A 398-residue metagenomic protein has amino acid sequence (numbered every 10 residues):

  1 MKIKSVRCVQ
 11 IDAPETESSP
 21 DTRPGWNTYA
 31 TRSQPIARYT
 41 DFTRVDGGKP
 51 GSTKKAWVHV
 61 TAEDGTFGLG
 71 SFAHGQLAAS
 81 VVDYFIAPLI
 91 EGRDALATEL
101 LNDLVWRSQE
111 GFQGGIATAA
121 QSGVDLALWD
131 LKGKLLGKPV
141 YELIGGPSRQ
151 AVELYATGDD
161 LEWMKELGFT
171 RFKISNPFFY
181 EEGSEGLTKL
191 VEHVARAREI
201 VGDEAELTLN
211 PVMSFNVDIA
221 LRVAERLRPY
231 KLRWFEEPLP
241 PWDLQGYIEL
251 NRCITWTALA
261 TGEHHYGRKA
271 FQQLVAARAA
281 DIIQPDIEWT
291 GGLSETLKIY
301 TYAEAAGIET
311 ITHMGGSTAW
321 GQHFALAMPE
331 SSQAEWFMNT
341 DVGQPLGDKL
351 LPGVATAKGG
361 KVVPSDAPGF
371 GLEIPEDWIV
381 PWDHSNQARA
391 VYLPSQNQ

Functional and structural regions predicted by a protein language model:
M1-I11, E15-D41, H313-Q398: Flexible C-terminal active-site loop/helix
I3, G65, I86, V124 (+8 more regions): Conserved, mostly hydrophobic/aromatic
V45-D46, T61-L135: Metal- or metallocofactor-binding catalytic centers and their adjacent structured scaffolds across diverse enzyme
D46-P50, L346: Short Gly/Pro-enriched turn/cap motifs at secondary-structure boundaries
A56-A62, V354: Short beta-strand elements
G68-G70, Q150-T157, F172-I174, A205-P211 (+5 more regions): Hydrophobic faces of well-ordered beta-strands that scaffold small-molecule active sites in alpha/beta enzyme cores
S80, E225, K231, W242-T261 (+3 more regions): Shared catalytic-loop signature of beta/alpha-barrel
G145-E249, I254: Metal-dependent enolase-superfamily TIM-barrel catalytic cores that perform enediolate-based chemistry
